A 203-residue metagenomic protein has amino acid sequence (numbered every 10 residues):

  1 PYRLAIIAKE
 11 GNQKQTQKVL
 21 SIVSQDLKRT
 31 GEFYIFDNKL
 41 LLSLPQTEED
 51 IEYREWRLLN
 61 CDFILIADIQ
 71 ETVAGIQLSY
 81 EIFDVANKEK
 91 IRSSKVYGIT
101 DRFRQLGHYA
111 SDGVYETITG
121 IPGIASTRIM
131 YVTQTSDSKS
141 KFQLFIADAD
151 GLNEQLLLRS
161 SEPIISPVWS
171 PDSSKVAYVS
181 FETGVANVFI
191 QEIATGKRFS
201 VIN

Functional and structural regions predicted by a protein language model:
P1-R54, L65: Short beta-strand->alpha-helix linker/helix-N-cap micro-motif that forms a surface specificity/interaction loop
E49-G113: Amphipathic beta-strand/beta-sheet edge segments enriched in Tyr/Trp
Y80-I82, L144-I146, V176, V188-I190: Hydrophobic beta-strand positions in blades of beta-propellers and related beta-sheet-rich domains
I121-A125, P171-D172: Residue-level detector of Asp-centered blade-edge/turn motifs that repeat once per structural unit in beta-propeller
P122, Q134-Q143, R159-E162, V179-F189 (+1 more regions): A flexible loop/linker signature enriched in serine peptidases of the S9 family
I129, S173-A177: Hydrophobic beta-strand positions that form the internal "hydrophobic ladder" of WD40/Gbeta-like beta-propeller blades
D148-I165, Q191-N203: Multi-bladed beta-propeller domains
